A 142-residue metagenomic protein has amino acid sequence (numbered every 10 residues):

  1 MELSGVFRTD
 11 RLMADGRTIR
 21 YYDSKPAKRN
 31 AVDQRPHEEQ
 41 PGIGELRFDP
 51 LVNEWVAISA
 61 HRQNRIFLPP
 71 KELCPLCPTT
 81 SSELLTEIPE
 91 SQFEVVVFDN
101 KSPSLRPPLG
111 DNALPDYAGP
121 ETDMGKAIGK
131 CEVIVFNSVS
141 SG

Functional and structural regions predicted by a protein language model:
M1-G142: HIT superfamily nucleotide-processing domains
